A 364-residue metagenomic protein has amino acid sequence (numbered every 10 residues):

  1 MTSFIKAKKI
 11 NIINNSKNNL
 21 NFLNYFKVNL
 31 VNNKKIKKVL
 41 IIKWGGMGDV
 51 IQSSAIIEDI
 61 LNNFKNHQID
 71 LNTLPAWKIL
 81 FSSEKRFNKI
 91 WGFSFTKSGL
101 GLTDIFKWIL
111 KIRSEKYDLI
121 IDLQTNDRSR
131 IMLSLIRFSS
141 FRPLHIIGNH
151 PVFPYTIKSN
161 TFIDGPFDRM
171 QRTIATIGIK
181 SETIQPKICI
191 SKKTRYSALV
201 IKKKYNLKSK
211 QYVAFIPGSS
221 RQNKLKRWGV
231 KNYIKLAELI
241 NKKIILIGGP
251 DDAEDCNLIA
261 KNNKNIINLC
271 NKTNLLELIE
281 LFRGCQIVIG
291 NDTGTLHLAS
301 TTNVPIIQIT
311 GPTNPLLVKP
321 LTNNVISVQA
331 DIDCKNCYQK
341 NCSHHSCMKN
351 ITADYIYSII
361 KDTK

Functional and structural regions predicted by a protein language model:
M1-K364: Catalytic machinery of carbohydrate-active enzymes, primarily nucleotide-sugar-dependent glycosyltransferases
